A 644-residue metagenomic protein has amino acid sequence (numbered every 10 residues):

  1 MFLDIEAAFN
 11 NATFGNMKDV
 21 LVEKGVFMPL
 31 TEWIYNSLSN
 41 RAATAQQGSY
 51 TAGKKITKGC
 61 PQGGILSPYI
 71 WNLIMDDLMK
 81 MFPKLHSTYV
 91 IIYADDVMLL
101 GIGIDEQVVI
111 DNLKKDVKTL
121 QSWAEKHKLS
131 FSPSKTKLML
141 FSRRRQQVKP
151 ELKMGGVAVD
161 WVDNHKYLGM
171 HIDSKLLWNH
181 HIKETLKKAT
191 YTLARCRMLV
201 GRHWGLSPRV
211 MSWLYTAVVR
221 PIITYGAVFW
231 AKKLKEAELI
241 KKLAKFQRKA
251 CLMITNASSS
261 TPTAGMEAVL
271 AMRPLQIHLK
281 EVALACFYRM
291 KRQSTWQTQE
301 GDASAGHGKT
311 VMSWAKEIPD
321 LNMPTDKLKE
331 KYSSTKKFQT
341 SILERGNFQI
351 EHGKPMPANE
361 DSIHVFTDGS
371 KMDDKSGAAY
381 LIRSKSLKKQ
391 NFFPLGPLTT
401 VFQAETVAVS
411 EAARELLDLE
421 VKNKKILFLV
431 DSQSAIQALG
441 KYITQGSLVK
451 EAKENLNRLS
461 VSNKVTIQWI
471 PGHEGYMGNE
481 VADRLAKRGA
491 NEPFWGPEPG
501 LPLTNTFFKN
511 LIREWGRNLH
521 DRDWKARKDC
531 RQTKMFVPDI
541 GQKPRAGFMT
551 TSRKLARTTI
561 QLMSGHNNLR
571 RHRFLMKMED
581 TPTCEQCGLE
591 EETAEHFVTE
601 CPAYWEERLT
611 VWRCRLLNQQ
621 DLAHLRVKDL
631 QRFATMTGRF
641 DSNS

Functional and structural regions predicted by a protein language model:
M1-P61, I65: Conserved pre-catalytic core of RNA-dependent polymerases
A7-K24, V97-S122, R143, L177 (+2 more regions): Catalytic palm subdomain of template-directed nucleic-acid polymerases, centered on the conserved carboxylate motif
G48, K115, S130-D163: Short, conserved micro-motifs composed of acidic
P68-L100, I104: Active-site palm subdomain of RNA-directed nucleic acid polymerases
V97-I104, V228-L239, V409-E480, R484 (+2 more regions): RNase H catalytic domain
V157-W230: Basic, alpha-helical interaction scaffolds
L343-V421, L439: RNase H-like nuclease fold core
S434, N457, V461, T550-S644: Family-specific functional microsites
